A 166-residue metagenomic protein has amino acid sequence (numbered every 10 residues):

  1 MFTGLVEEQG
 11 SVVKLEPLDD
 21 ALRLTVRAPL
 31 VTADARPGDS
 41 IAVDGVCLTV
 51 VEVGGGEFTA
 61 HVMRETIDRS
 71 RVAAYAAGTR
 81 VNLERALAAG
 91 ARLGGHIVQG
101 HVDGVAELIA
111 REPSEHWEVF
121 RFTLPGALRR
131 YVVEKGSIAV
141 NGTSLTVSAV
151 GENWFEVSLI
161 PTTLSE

Functional and structural regions predicted by a protein language model:
M1-E166: Conserved loop->alpha-helix
